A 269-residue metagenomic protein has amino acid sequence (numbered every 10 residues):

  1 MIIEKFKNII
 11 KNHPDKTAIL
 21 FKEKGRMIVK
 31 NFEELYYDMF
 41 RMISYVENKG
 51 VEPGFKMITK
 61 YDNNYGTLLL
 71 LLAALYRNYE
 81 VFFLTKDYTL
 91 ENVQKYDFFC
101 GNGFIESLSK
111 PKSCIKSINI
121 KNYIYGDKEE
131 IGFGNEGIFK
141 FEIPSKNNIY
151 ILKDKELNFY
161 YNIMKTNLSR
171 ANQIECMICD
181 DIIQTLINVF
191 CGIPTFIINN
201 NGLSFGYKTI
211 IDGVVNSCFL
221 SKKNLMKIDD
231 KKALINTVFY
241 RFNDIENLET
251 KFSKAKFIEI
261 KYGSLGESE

Functional and structural regions predicted by a protein language model:
M1-I19, Y37, F139: A short N-terminal helical cap/helix-turn-helix that marks the beginning of AMP-binding/adenylate-forming
I19-G50, F55, K60-N64, L68-L72 (+1 more regions): Conserved AMP-binding/adenylate-forming core of the ANL superfamily
K24, F99-M164, K231-E269: ANL superfamily adenylate-forming
S44-D87, S169-N188: Conserved AMP-binding/adenylate-forming
I58-K60, T67, L71, L75-F98 (+4 more regions): Short beta-strand->loop structural element characteristic of the AMP-binding/adenylate-forming
T59-N63, T85-D87, C100-I105, I178-I182 (+3 more regions): Structural motif
I151, L157-I174, D181-S217, L234: Conserved AMP-binding/adenylation subdomain of ANL enzymes
